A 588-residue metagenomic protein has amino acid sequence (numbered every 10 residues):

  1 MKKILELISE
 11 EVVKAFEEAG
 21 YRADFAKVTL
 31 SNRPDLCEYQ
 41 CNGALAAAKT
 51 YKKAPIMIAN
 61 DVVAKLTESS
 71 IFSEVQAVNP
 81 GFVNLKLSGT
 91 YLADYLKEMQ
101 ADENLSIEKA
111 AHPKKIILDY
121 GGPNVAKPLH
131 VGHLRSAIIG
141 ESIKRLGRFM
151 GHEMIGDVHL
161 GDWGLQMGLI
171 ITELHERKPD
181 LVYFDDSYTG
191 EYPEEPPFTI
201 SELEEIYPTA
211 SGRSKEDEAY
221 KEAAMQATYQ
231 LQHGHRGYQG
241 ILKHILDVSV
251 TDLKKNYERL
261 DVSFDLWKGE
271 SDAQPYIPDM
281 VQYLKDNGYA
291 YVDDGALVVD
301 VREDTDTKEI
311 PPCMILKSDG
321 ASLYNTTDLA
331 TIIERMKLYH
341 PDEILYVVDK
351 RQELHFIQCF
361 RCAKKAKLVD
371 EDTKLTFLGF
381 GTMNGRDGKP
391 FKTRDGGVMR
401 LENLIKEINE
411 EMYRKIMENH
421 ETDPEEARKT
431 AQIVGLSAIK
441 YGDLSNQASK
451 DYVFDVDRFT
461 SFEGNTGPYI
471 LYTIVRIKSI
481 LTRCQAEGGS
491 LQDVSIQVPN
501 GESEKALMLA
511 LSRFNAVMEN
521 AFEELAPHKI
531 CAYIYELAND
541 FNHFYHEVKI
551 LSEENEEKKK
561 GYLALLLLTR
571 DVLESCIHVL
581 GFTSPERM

Functional and structural regions predicted by a protein language model:
M1-A93, I107-M588: Non-catalytic interaction-recognition regions
D94-M99: Short, charged, solvent-exposed linker or helix-capping segments at domain edges/interfaces that act as flexible hinges
A101-S106: A short, compositionally biased domain-edge/stem linker segment
